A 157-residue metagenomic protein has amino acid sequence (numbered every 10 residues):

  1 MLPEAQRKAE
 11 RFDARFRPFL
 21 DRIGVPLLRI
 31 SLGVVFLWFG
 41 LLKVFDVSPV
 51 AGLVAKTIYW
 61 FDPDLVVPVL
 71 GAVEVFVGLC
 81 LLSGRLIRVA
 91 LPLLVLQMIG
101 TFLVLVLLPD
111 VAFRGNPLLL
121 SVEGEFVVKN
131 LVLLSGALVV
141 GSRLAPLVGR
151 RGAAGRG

Functional and structural regions predicted by a protein language model:
M1-G157: Membrane-interface extramembranous regions
